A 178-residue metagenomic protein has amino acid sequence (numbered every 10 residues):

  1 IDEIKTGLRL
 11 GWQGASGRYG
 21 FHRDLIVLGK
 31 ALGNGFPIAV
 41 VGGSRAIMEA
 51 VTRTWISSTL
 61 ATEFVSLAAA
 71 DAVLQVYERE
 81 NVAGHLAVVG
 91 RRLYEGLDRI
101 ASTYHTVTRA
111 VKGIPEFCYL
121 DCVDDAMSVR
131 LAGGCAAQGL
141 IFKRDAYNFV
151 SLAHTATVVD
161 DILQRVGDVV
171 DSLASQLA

Functional and structural regions predicted by a protein language model:
I1-A178: Conserved N-terminal phosphate-binding loop of PLP-dependent enzymes in the Aspartate aminotransferase
